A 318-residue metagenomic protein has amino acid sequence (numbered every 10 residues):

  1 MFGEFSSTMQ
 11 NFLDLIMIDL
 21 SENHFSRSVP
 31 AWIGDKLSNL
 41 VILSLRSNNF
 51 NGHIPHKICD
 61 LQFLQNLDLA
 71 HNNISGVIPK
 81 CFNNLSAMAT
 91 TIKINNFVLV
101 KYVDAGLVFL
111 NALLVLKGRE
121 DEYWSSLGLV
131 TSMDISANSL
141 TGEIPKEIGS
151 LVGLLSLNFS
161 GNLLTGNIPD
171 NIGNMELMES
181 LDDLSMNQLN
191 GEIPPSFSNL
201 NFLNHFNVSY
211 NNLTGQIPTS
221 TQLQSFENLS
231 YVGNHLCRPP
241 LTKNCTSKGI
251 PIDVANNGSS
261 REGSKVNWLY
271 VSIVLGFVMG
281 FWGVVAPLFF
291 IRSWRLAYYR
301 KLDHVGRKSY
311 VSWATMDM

Functional and structural regions predicted by a protein language model:
M1-M318: Membrane-proximal ectodomain caps of single-pass cell-surface receptors
